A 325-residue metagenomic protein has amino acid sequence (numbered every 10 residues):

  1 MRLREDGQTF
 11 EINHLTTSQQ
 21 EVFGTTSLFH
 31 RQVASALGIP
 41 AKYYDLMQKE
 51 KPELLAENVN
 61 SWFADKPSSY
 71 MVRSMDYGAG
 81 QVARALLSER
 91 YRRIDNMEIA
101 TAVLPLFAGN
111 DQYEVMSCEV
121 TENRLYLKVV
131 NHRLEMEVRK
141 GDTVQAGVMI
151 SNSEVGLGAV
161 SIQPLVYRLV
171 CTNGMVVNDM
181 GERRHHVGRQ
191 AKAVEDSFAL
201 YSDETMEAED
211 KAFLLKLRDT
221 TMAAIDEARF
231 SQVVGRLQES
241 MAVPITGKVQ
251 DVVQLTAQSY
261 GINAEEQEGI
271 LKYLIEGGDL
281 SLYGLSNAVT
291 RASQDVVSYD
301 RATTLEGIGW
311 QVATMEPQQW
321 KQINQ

Functional and structural regions predicted by a protein language model:
M1-T101, L106: Feature for intrinsically disordered/low-complexity regulatory segments and propeptides
Y91-T101, P105-Q325: Intrinsic disorder/low-complexity polar-acidic segments
